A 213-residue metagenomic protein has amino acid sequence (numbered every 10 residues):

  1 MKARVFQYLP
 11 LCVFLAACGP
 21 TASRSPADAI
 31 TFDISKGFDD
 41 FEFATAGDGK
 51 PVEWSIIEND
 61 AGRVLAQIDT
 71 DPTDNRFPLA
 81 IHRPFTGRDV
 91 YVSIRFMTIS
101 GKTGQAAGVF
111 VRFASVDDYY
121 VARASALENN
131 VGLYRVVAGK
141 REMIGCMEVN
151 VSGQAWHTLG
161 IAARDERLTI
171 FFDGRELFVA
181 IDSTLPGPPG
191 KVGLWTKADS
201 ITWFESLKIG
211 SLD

Functional and structural regions predicted by a protein language model:
M1-L9: Bacterial N-terminal signal peptides that target proteins for export
A16-A17: C-terminal motif of bacterial Sec signal peptides marking the signal peptidase cleavage site
G37-Q67, D71-N75: Extracellular glycan-recognition surfaces and repeat-rich motifs
T70-G132: Secretory/extracellular carbohydrate-interaction modules and structurally similar beta-sandwich "look-alikes"
V92-I94, A155-I170: Short tryptophan-centered beta-strand motifs in secreted/extracellular beta-sheet-rich domains of glycan-recognition
V137-T158: Short, aromatic/His-centered strand-loop micro-motif at the edge of beta-sheets
D173-G190: Short, solvent-exposed beta-strand-to-loop segments that form ligand-recognition rims of beta-rich domains
L185-D213: Ligand-recognition surfaces built from glycine- and aromatic
